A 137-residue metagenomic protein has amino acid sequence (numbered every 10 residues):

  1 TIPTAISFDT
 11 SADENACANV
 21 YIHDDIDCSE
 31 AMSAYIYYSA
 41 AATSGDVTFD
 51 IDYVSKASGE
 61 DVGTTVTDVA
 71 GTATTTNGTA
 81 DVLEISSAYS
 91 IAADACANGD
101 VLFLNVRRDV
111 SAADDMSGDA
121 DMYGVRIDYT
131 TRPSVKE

Functional and structural regions predicted by a protein language model:
T1-A12: Short carbohydrate-recognition loop motifs
T10-A31: Short beta-strands within extracellular/lumenal beta-sheet-rich domains
I26-S29, Y38-V47, A57-G59, A112-D114: Extended, low-complexity, turn-rich repeat/linker tracts enriched in Gly/Pro/Ser/Thr and Asp/Glu that occur
M32, T43-D50, G118-M122: Short coil-to-beta strand junction motifs in C2/discoidin
T43-G71: Extracellular ligand-binding interfaces
E60-A95: Extracellular carbohydrate recognition and processing domains and analogous Trp-centered ligand-binding platforms
E84-A112: Cysteine-clustered segments with highest specificity for TGF-beta superfamily mature ligands
R107-E137: Proprotein-processing/basic-patch segments
